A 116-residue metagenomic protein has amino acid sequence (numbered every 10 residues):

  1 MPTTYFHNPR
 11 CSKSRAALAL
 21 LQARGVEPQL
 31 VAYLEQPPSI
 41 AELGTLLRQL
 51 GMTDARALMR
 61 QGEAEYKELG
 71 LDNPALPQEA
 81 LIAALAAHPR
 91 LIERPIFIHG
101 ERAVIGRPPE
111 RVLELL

Functional and structural regions predicted by a protein language model:
M1-L20, P28-Y33: Local sequence-structure signature of Cys/Sec-based thiol-disulfide redox active-site neighborhoods
R24: Conserved dinucleotide-binding and phosphotransfer motif residues
Y33-L116: Thiol/selenol-based redox catalytic cores and closely related redox-interacting motifs
